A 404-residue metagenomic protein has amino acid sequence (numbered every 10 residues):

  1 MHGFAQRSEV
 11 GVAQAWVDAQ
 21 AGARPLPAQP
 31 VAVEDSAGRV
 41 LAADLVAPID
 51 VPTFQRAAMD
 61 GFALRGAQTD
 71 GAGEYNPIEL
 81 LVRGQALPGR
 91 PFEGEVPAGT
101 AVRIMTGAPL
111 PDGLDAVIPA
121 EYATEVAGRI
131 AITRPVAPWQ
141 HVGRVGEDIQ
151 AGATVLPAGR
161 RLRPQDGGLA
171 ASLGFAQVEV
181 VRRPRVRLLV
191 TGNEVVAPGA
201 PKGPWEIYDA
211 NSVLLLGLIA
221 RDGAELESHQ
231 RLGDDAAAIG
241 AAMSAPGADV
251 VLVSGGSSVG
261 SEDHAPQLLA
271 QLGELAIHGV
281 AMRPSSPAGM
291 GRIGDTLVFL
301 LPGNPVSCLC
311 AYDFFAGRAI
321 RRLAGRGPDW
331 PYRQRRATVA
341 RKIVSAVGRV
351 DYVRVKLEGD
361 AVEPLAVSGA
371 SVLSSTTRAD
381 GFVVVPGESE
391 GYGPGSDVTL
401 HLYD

Functional and structural regions predicted by a protein language model:
M1-E74, R326-Y352: Short, low-complexity N-terminal leaders and the immediately following helix N-cap/first helix
H2-A5, L45, A63-S228, V362 (+4 more regions): Short, glycine/charged-enriched hinge/interface segments at domain edges or termini
H2-V10, A176-L301, P305-A311: Helix-rich terminal scaffold detector
S8-V12, A28-V31, D35, I49 (+22 more regions): Conserved active-site and cofactor/substrate-binding residues in soluble primary-metabolism enzymes
V17-A19, G99, G107, G152 (+7 more regions): Buried hydrophobic positions in well-ordered alpha/beta secondary-structure cores of metabolic enzymes
A19, A123, A242-G247, L269 (+1 more regions): Alpha-helix C-terminal capping segments
R24, Q29-E34, A42-A43, G89 (+2 more regions): Flexible glycine/proline-rich
